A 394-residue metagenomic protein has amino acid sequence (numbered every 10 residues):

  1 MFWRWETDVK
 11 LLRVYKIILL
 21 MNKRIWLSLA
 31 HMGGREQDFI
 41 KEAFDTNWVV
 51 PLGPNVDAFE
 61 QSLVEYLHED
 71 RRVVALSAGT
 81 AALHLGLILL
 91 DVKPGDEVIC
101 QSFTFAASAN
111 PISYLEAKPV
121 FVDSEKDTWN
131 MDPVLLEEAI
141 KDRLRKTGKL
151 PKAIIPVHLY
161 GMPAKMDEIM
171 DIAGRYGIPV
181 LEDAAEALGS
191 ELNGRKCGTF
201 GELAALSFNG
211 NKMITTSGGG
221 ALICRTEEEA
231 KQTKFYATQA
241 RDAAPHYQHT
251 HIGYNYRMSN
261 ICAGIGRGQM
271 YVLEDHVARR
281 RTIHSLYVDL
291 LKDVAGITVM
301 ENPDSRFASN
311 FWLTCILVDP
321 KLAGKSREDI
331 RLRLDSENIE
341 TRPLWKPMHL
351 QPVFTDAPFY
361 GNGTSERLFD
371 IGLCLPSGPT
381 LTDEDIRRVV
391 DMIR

Functional and structural regions predicted by a protein language model:
W3-W5: Tryptophan (W) side chains
L11-V50, P376: N-terminal "arm"/small-domain region of PLP-dependent enzymes with the aminotransferase-like
K16-I18, P54-Q61, D70-V74, V134 (+7 more regions): PLP-dependent aminotransferase class I/II
L52-E97, P111-S113, F121, K146 (+1 more regions): Phosphate-binding glycine-rich loop
G86-E138: Conserved PLP-anchoring active-site segment centered on the Schiff-base-forming lysine
L115, R175-Y176, E337: Helix C-cap/helix->beta junction micro-motif
D127-T216, A221-I223, E228: Active-site phosphate-binding strand-loop segment of PLP-dependent enzymes
